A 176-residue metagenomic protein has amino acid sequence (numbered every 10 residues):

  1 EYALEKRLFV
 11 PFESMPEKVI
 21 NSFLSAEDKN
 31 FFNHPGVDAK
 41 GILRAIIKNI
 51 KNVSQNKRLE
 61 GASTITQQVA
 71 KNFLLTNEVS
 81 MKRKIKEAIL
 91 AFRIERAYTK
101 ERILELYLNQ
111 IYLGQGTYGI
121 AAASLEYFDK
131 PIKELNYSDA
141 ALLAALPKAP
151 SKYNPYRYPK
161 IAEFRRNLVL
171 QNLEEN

Functional and structural regions predicted by a protein language model:
E1-N176: Juxtamembrane regions of bacterial inner-membrane/periplasmic proteins, predominantly the peptidoglycan biogenesis
